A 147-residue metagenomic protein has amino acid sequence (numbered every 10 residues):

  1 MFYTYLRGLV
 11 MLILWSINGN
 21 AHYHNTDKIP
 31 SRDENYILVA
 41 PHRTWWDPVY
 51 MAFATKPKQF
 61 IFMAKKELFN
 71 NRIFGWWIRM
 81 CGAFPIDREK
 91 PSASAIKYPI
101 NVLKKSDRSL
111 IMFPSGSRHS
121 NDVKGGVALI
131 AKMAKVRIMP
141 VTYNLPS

Functional and structural regions predicted by a protein language model:
M1-F2, V39: A general boundary/transition motif marking the beginning of the first structured unit of a protein
Y3-N18, G75, R79-G82: Short hydrophobic helices that act as membrane-entry/anchoring signals
N20-S147: Soluble catalytic domains of membrane acyltransferases
